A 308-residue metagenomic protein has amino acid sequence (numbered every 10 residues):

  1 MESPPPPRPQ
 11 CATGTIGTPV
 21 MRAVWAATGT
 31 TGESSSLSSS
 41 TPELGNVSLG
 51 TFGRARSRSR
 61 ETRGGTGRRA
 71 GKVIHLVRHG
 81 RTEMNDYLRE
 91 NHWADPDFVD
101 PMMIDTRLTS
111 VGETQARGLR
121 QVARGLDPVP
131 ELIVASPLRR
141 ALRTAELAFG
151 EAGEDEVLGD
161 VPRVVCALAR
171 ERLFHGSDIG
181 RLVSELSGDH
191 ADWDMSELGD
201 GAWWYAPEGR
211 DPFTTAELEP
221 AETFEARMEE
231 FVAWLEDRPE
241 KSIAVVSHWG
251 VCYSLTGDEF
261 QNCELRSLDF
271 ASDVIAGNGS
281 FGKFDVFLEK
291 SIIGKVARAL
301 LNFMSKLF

Functional and structural regions predicted by a protein language model:
E2-I74, E83, H92, E171-D192 (+2 more regions): Acidic, low-complexity terminal tails and accessory targeting/binding regions of phosphate-metabolizing enzymes
G17, W25-T28, G32, P42-G45 (+4 more regions): Active-site-proximal alpha-helix that buttresses catalytic centers in soluble enzyme cores
I74, E131, K241-S247: Generic beta-sheet signal
E83-R107, G150-E229, E289, G294 (+1 more regions): Phosphate-handling substructures
G112-A116, I133, L186, F224 (+1 more regions): Conserved anionic group-binding/transfer micro-motifs
E113-R117, R139-R143, E222, A226-E230 (+1 more regions): A structural signal for well-ordered alpha-helical segments within the folded catalytic domains of diverse enzymes
L126-V129, L235-K241: Glycine-rich phosphate-binding loop signature in dinucleotide/nucleotide-binding domains
E230-D237, V245-W249: His/acidic metal-ligating clusters that form di-metal
